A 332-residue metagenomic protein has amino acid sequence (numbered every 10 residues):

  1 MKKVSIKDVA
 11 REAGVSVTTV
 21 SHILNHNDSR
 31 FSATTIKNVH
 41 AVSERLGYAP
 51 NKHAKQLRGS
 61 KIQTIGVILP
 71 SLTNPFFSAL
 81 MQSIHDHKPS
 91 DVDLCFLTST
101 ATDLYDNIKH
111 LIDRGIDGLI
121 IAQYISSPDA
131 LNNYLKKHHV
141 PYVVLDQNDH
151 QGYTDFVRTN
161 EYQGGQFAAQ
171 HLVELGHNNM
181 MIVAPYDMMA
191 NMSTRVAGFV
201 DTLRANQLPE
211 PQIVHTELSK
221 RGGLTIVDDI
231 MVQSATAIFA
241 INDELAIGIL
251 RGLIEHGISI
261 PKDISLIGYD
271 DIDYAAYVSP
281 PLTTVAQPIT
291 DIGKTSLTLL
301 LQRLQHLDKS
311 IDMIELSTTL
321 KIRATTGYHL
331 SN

Functional and structural regions predicted by a protein language model:
M1, S60-Q170, E174, D228-Q233: Alpha-helical recognition/docking segments in bacterial nutrient-uptake and carbohydrate-utilization systems
M1-I62: N-terminal helix-turn-helix DNA-binding module of bacterial transcription factors
V17-S21, L57-S71, N179-P185: Short beta-strand segments enriched in small/hydrophobic residues
V42, S83-H87, Y134, T194-N206 (+1 more regions): Alpha-helical structural signal in soluble globular domains
L69-S78, F96-D103, V157-F167, V183-T225 (+4 more regions): Hinge/beta->alpha junction and helix N-cap segments in small-molecule ligand-binding domains
D117, N178-N179, P209, T236: Short acidic/polar active-site loop segments enriched in Thr and Asp
P211, D228-N332: Flexible loop/turn connectors
